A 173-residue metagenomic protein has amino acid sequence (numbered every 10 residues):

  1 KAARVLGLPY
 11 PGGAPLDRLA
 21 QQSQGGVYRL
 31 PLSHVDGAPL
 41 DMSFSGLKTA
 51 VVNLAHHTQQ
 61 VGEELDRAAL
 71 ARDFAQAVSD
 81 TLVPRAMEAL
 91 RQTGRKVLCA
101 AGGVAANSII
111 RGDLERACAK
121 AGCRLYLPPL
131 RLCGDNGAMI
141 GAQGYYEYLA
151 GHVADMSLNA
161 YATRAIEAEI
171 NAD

Functional and structural regions predicted by a protein language model:
K1-R18, E169-A172: Phosphate-binding/catalytic loop of phosphoryl-transfer enzymes
R4, N53, A142-E147: Short glycine/serine- and small hydrophobic-enriched flexible loop segments
P11-G13, V61-A69, L127-L130, V153-M156: Flexible, glycine/charged-enriched surface loops at secondary-structure junctions
D17-L98, N107-A121, Y148-G151, A168-D173: A contiguous, well-structured pocket-lining segment that forms one wall/lid of small-molecule binding clefts in soluble
G102-V104, L130: Active-site metal-binding loops of divalent metal-dependent hydrolases
E115-I140: Conserved phosphate-binding/catalytic loops in two-lobed NTP-binding clefts
Y145-S157: A polyampholytic, Gly/Pro-enriched intrinsically disordered region
D155-D173: A short, charged, Gly/Pro-tolerant segment at domain boundaries
